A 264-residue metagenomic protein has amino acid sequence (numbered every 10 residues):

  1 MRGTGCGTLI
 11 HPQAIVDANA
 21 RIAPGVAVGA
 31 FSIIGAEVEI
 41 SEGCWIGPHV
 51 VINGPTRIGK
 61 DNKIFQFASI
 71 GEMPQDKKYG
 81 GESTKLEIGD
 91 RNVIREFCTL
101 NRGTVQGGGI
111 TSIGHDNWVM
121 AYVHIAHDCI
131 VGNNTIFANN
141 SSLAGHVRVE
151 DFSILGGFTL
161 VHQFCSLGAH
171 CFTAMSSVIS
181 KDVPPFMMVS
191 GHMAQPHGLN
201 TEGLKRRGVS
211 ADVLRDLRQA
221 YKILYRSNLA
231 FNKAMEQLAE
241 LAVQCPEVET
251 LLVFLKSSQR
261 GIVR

Functional and structural regions predicted by a protein language model:
M1-Q13, A18-A20, P24-G25, D61 (+6 more regions): Terminal amphipathic alpha-helical/low-complexity segments used for targeting or macromolecular assembly
T4, T8-S190, A194-Q195: Structural signal for interior beta-strand "rungs" in well-ordered beta-sheet cores of soluble enzyme domains
